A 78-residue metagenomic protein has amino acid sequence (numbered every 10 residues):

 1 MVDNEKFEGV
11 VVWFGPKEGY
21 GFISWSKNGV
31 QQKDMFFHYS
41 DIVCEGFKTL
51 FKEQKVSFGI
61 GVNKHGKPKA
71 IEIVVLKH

Functional and structural regions predicted by a protein language model:
D3-K17: Structural detector for short beta-strands of small beta-barrel domains
G15, V43, V74-K77: A generic structural motif
E18-S24: Short aromatic-glycine-enriched beta-strand elements
Q31-G46: Beta-strand/loop nucleic-acid-binding surfaces
V43-S57: Short nucleic-acid-contacting surface segments enriched for D/E, G, S/T with interspersed K/R
G61-H78: OB-fold/S1-family single-stranded nucleic acid-binding modules
